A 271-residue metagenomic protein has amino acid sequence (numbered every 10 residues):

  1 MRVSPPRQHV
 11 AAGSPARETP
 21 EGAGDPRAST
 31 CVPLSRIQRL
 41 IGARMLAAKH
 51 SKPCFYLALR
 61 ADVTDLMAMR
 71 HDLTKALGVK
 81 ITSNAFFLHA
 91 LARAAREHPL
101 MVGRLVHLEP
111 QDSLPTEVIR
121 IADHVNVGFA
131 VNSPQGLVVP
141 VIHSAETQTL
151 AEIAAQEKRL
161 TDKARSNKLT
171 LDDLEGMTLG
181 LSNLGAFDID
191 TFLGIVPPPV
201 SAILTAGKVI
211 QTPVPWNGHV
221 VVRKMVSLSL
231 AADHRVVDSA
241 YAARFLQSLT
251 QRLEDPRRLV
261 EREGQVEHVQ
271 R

Functional and structural regions predicted by a protein language model:
M1-R271: C-terminal catalytic/motor cores of large multi-domain enzyme assemblies
